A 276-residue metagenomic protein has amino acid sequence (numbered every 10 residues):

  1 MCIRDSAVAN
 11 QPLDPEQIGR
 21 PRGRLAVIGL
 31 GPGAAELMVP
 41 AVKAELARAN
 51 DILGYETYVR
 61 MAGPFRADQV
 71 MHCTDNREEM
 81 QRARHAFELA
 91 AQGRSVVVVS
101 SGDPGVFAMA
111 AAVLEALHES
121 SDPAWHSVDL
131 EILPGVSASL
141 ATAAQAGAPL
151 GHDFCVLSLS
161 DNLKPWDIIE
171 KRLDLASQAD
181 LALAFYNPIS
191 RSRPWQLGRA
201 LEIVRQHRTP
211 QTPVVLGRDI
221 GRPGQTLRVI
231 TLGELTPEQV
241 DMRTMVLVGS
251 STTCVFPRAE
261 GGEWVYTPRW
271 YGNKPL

Functional and structural regions predicted by a protein language model:
R4-A35, P40-L130, T236, G272-N273: Class I S-adenosyl-L-methionine
R4-I18, L25-V27, S95-V96, Q178-L276: A contiguous loop/helix-start segment that scaffolds small-molecule binding in enzyme catalytic cores
L30-L37, K164-W166, R228-I230: Short gly/ser/thr-rich secondary-structure transition/capping motifs
L30-P32, Y55-T57, T74-R77, S101-D103 (+7 more regions): Fold-independent oxyanion-binding glycine-rich loops and adjacent beta-strand/coil segments at enzyme active sites
A49-I52, F65, L89-G93, A116-S120 (+5 more regions): Change "in soluble alpha/beta enzymes" to "in soluble alpha/beta proteins
V106-A179: Class I SAM-dependent methyltransferase SAM-binding "motif I" and its flanking Rossmann-like core
